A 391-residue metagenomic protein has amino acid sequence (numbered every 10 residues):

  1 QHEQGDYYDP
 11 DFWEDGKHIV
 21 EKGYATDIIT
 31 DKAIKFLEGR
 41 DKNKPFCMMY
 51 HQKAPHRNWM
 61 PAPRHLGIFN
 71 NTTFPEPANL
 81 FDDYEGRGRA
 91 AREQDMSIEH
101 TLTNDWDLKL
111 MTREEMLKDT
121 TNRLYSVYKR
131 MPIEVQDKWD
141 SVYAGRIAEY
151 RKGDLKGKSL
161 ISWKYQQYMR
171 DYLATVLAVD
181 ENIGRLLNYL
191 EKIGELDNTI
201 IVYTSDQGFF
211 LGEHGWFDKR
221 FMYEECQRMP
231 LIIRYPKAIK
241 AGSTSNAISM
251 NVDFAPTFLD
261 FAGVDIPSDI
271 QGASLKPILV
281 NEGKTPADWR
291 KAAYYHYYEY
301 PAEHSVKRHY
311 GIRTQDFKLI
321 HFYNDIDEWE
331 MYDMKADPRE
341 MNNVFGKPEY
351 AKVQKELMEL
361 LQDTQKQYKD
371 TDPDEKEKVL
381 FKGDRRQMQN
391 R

Functional and structural regions predicted by a protein language model:
H2-G23, E38-N43, M49-N198, V202-S249 (+6 more regions): Active-site-proximal cap/lid insertion segments
V20, P45, N58, Q207-E213 (+6 more regions): C-terminal cap/loop subdomain of S1 sulfatases and analogous C-terminal strand-loop tails that border
T26-T30, I34, V252-A255: Short, amphipathic alpha-helical "lid/cap" segments that border enzyme active or binding sites
K32, F36-G39, I278: CheY-like receiver
Y50, F69, I278-L279, I312 (+1 more regions): A generic structural signal for nonpolar/aromatic side chains embedded in well-ordered alpha-helices
D337: Intrinsically disordered, low-complexity polar regions and short flexible loop motifs
L357-L361: Short amphipathic alpha-helical coiled-coil/interface segments
